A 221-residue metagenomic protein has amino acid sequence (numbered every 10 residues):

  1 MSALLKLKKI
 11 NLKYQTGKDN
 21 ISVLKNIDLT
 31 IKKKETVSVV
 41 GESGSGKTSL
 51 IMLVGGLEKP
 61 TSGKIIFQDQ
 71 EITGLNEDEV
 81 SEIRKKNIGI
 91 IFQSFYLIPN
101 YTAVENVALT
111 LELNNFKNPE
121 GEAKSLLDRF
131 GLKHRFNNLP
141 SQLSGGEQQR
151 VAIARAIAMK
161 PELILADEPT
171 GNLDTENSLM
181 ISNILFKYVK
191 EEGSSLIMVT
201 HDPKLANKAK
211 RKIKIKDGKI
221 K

Functional and structural regions predicted by a protein language model:
M1-L4, K221: Short, Lys/Arg-enriched, disordered terminal segments
L4-L5, I10-K208, K212: ABC family nucleotide-binding domain
K212-K221: H-loop (His-switch) and adjacent beta-strand-loop-beta switch element of ABC-type ATPase nucleotide-binding domains
